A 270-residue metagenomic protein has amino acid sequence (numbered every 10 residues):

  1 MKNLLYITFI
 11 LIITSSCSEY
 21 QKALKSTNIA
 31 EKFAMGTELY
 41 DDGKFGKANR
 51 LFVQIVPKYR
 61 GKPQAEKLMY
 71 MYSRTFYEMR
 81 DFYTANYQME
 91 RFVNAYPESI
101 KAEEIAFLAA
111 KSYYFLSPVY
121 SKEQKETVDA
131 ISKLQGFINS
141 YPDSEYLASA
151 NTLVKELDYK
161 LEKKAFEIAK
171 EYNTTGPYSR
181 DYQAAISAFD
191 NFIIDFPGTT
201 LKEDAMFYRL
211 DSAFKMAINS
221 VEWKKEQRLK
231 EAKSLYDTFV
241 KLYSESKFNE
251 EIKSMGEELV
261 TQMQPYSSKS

Functional and structural regions predicted by a protein language model:
K2-T8: Sec-dependent N-terminal signal peptides
L5, S16-S270: Acidic, polar-rich low-complexity tracts and alpha-helical solenoid repeat scaffolds
F9-S15: Hydrophobic core
